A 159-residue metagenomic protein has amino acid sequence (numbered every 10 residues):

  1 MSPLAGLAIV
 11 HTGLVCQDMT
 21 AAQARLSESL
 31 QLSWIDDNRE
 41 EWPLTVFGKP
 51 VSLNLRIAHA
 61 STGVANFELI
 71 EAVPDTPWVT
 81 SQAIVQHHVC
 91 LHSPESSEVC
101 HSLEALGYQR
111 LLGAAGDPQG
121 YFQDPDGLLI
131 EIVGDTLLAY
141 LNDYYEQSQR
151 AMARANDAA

Functional and structural regions predicted by a protein language model:
S2-H11, E68: Short helix/turn-capping signatures at newly exposed starts of structured segments
L4, V15-G63, E98-V99, A105-A115 (+1 more regions): Core segments of cupin and vicinal oxygen chelate
I9-Q17, A58-A65, P74, V79-S97: Vicinal oxygen chelate
S33-T80, F122-A139: Conserved short beta-strand elements that form part of the metal-binding/catalytic scaffold of enzyme active sites
V73, Q82, L103, Y144-Y145: Short, flexible helix/strand-to-coil boundary loops that buttress conserved ligand/catalytic motifs in alpha/beta
W78-V79, R110-G113, Q119: Catalytic micro-motifs at enzyme active sites that drive phosphoryl/nucleotidyl and oxygen chemistry
H87-V89, P118-G120, L128-I130: Generic beta-strand structural signal
A139-S148: A short, polar/charged loop-to-alpha-helix boundary motif
